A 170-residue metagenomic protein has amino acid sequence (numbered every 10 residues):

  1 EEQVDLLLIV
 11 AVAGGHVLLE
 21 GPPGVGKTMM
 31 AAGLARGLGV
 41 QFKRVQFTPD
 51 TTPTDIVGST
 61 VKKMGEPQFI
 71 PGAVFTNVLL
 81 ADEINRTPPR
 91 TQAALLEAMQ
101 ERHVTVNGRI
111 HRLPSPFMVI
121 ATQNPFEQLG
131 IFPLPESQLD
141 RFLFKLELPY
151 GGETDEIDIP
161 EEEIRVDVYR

Functional and structural regions predicted by a protein language model:
E1-Q3: Dynamic helix-loop-helix/coil hinge segments at AAA+ ATPase domain boundaries and subdomain interfaces
D5-I9, T60-I84: Conserved alpha-helical scaffold flanking the Walker A/P-loop in AAA+ ATPase domains
L8-P49, K62: Walker A/P-loop
V17, L79, F117: Conserved beta-strand position immediately N-terminal to the Walker
L19, I56, L95, F142: Residue-level signature of catalytic and energy-coupling elements of molecular machines, predominantly ATP/GTP-dependent
G21, D82-E83, A94: Walker B catalytic acidic pair
M29, R90, A94: Conserved Walker
K63-Q68, R86-T91, M99-R170: Canonical AAA+ ATPase core
